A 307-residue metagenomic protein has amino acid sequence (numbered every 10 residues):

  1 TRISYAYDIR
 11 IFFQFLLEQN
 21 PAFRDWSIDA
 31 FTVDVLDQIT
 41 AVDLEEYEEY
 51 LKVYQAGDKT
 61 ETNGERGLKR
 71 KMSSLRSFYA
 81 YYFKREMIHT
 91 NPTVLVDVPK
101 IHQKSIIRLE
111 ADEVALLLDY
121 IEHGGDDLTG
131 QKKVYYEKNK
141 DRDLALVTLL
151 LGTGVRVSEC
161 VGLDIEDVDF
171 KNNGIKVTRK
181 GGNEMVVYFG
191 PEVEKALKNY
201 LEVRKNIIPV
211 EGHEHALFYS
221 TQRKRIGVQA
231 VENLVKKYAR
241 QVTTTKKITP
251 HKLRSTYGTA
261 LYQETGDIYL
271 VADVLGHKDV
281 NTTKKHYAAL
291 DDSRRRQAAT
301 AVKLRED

Functional and structural regions predicted by a protein language model:
T1-D307: Conserved catalytic core of the tyrosine transesterase superfamily
